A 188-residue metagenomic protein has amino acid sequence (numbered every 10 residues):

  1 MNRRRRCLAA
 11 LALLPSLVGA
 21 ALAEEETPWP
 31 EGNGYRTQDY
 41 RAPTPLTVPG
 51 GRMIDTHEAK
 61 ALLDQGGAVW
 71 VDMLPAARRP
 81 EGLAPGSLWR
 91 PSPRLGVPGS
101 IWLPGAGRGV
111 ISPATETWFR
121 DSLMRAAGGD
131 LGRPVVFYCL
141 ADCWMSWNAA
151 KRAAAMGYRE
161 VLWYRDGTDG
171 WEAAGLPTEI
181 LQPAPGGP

Functional and structural regions predicted by a protein language model:
M1-A9: Bacterial N-terminal signal peptides that target proteins for export
A9-V18: Bacterial N-terminal signal peptides
G19-Q65, E81-V136, L140-P188: Rhodanese-like catalytic fold shared by cysteine-dependent sulfurtransferases and DSP/PTP-type phosphatases
W70-D72: Structural scaffold elements adjacent to functional motifs in cytosolic proteins
P75: Short, glycine/acidic-enriched loop or turn micro-motifs at the edges of active sites
R78: Short, acidic Gly/Pro/Ser/Thr-rich loop/turn segments
